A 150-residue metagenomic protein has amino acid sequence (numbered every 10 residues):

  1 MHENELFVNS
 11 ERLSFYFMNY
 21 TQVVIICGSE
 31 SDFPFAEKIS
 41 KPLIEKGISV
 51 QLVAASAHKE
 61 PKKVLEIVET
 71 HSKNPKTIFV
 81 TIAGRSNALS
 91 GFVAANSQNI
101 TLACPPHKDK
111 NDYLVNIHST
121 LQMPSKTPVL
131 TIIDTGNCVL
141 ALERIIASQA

Functional and structural regions predicted by a protein language model:
E3-V8: Short hydrophobic alpha-helical segments enriched in small aliphatic residues
T21-A57: Glycine-rich phosphate/diphosphate-binding loop of Rossmann-like nucleotide-binding domains
E30, A55-A57, G84-R85, P106-D109 (+1 more regions): Short, ordered loop/turn segments at secondary-structure junctions
S31, D112-A150: C-terminal binding/interaction regions
D32-A36, P61, S86-F92, N111-L114 (+1 more regions): Short glycine/serine/threonine-rich phosphate/pyrophosphate-binding segments that cradle anionic phosphate groups
L52-K73: N-terminal beta-loop-helix "entrance" segment that forms/cooperates in small-molecule cofactor or anionic ligand
I67-P105: Glycine-rich phosphate-binding loop
N96-S97, T101-T120: Glycine/small-residue-rich loop that forms an oxyanion/phosphate-binding "nest" at active or ligand-binding sites
